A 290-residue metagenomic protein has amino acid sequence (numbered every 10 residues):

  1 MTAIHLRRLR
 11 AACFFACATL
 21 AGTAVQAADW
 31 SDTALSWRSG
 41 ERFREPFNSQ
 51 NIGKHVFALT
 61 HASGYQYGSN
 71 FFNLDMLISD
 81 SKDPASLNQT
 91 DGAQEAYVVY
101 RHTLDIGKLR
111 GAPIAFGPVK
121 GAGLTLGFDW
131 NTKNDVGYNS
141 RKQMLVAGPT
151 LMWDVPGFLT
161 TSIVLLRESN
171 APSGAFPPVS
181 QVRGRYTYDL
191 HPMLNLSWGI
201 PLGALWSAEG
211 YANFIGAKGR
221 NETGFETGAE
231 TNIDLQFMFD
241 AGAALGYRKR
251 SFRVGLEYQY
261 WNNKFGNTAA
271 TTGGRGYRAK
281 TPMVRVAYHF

Functional and structural regions predicted by a protein language model:
M1-W30: Cleavable N-terminal export/targeting peptides
Q26-D32, A62-F72, I106-G123, M152-S162 (+2 more regions): Short loop/turn motifs that connect adjacent beta-strands in outer-membrane beta-barrel proteins
A27-L77: Short glycine/proline- and aromatic-enriched beta-strand/turn motifs that initiate or cap beta-hairpins
W37-F43, M76-D80, F128-N134, L165-A171 (+3 more regions): Transmembrane beta-strands of outer-membrane beta-barrel pores
S49-G53, N88-A96, V136-K142, V182-L190 (+2 more regions): Replace "Gram-negative outer membrane beta-barrel proteins" with "bacterial and organellar outer membrane beta-barrel
N73-V136, T223-E230, T271: Surface-exposed loop and membrane-interface regions of Gram-negative outer-membrane beta-barrel proteins
Y138-F239: Detector for outer-membrane/organellar transmembrane beta-barrel domains, recognizing the amphipathic beta-strand
Y277-F290: Outer-membrane beta-barrel "beta-signal"
